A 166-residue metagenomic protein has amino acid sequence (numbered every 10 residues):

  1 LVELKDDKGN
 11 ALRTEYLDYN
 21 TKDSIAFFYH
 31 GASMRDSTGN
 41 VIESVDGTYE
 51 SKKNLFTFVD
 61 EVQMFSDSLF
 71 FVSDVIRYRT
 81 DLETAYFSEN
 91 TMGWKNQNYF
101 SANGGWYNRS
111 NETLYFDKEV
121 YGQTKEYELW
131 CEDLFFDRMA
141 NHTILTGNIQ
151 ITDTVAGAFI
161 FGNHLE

Functional and structural regions predicted by a protein language model:
L1-E166: Structural signature for solvent-exposed beta-strand/loop edge elements and short helix-capping sites, enriched
